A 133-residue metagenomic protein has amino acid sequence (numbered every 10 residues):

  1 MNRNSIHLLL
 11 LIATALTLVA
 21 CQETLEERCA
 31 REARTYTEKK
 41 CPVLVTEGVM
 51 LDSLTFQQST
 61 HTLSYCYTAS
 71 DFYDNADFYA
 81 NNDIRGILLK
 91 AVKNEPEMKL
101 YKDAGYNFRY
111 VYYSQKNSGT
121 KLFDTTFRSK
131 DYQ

Functional and structural regions predicted by a protein language model:
M1-L9: Bacterial N-terminal signal peptides that target proteins for export
T17-A20: C-terminal motif of bacterial Sec signal peptides marking the signal peptidase cleavage site
Q22-L25: Bacterial signal peptide processing site
A30-M50: Post-signal peptide N-terminal segment of mature Sec-exported envelope proteins
V45-S70: Short edge beta-strands and adjacent turn/loop segments
N75-Y101: Short, non-transmembrane amphipathic alpha-helical segments
A91-K121: A short amphipathic beta-strand at an alpha->beta junction
K121-Q133: Short, low-complexity, Pro/Ser/Thr/Gly-rich segments in the mature regions of secreted, periplasmic
